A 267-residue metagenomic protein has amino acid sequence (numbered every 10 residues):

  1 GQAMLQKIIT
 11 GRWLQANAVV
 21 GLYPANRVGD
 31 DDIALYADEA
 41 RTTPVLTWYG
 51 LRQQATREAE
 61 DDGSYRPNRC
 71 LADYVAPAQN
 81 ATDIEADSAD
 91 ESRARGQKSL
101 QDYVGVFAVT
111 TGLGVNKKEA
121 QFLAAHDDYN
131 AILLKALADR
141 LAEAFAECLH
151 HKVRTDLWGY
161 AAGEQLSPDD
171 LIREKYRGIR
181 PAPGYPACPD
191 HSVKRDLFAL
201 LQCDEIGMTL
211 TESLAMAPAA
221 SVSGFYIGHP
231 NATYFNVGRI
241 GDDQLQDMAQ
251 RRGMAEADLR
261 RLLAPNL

Functional and structural regions predicted by a protein language model:
G1-D87, G96-A131, A136, T155-L157 (+1 more regions): Active-site loops and adjacent core secondary-structure elements that bind or stabilize anionic groups
G1-Q2, L100, V115-N116, A146 (+3 more regions): Alpha-helix initiation and N-capping motif
N17-D30, Y36, P44, Y49 (+4 more regions): Compositionally biased, low-complexity/repeat regions
A89-E91: Short hydrophobic alpha-helical segments enriched in small aliphatic residues
T110-T111, F145, R252: Generic structural signal for hydrophobic core residues of well-folded globular domains
L133, L263-N266: Long alpha-helical repeat solenoid scaffolds
L137-D139, E143-K152: Acidic, metal/cofactor-coordinating or nucleic-acid-engaging core segments within structured domains
